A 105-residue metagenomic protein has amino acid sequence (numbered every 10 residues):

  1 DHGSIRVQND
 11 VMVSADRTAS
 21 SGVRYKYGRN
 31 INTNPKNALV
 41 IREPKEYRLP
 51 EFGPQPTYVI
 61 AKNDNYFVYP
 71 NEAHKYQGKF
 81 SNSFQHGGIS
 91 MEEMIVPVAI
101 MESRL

Functional and structural regions predicted by a protein language model:
H2-L105: Feature captures the catalytic ectodomains and active-site-proximal regions of enzymes that hydrolyze or transfer
